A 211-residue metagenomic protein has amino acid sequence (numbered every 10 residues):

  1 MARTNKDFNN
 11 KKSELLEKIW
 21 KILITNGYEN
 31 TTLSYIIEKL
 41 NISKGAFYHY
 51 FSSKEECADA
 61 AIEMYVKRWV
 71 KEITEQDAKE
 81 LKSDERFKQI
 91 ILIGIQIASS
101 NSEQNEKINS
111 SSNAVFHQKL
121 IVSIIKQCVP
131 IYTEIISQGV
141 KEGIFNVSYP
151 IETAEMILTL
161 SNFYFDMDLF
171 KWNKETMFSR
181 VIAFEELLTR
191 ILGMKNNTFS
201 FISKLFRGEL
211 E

Functional and structural regions predicted by a protein language model:
A2, P130, E134-E142, K171-E211: C-terminal peripheral helix-coil segments that are non-catalytic and often amphipathic
K11-I19, I36, A61-Y65, W69 (+1 more regions): Generic hydrophobic, amphipathic alpha-helix propensity
E14, I22-E56, A60: Helix-turn-helix
A60, K71-Q104, A154-I157, V181: Hydrophobic alpha-helical connector segments
D84-K88, S123-I124, S137-M156, K174-S179: All-alpha amphipathic helical-bundle segments outside canonical DNA-binding/catalytic cores that form hydrophobic
S99-I144, I151: Short secondary-structure transition hinges
Y164-D168: Membrane-embedded alpha-helical segments of multi-pass transporters/permeases
